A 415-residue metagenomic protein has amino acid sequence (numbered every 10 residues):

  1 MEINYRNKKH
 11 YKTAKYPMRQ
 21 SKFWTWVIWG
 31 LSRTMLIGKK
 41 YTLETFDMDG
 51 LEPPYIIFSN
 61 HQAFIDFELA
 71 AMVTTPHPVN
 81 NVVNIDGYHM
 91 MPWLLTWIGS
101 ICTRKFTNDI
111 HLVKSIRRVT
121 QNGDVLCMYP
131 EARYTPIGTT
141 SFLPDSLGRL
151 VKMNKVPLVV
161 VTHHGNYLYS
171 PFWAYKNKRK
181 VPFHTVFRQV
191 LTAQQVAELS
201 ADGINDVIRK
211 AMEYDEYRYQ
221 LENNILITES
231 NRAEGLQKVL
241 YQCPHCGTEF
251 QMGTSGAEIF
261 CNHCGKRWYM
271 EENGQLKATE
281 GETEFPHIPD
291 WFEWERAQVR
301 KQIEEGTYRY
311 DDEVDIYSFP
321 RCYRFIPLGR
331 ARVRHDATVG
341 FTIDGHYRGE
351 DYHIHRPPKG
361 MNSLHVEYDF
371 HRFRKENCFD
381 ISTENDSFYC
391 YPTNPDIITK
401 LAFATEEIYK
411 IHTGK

Functional and structural regions predicted by a protein language model:
M1-Y5: Soluble, non-transmembrane catalytic domains of enzymes that act on hydrophobic metabolites at membranes
A14, M18-S21, T25, T34-D206 (+9 more regions): Soluble catalytic domains of membrane acyltransferases
I204-Y219: Short, structured interface segments
T228-E282: Cys/His-rich short segments
I259-H263, I343, R348, F379-T383: Generic recognition of long tandem-repeat/solenoid scaffolds
R267-G345: Long, charge-rich boundary regions
Y317, R321-N377, Y389-P395: Phosphoinositide-binding peripheral membrane targeting modules
E367-K415: Canonical pleckstrin homology
